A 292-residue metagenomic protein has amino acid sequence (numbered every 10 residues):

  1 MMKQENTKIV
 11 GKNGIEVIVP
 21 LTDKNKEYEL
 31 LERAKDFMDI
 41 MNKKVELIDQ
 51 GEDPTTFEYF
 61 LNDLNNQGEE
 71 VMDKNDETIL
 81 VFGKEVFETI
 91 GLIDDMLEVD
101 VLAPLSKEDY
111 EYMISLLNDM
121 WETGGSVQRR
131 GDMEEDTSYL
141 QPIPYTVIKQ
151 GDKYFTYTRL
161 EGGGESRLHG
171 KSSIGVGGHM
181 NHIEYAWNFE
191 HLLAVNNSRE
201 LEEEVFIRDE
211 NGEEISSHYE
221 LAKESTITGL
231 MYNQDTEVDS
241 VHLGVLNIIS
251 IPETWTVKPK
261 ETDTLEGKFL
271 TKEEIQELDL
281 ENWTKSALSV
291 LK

Functional and structural regions predicted by a protein language model:
M2-K3, D39-N42: Position-driven detector of the extreme protein N-terminus
M2-N25, E29-R33, E58-L265, F269-K292: N-terminal leader/linker segments that precede catalytic domains of diphosphate-processing enzymes
A34-F37, V45-L47, P54-T56: Acidic, low-complexity, intrinsically disordered interaction modules
